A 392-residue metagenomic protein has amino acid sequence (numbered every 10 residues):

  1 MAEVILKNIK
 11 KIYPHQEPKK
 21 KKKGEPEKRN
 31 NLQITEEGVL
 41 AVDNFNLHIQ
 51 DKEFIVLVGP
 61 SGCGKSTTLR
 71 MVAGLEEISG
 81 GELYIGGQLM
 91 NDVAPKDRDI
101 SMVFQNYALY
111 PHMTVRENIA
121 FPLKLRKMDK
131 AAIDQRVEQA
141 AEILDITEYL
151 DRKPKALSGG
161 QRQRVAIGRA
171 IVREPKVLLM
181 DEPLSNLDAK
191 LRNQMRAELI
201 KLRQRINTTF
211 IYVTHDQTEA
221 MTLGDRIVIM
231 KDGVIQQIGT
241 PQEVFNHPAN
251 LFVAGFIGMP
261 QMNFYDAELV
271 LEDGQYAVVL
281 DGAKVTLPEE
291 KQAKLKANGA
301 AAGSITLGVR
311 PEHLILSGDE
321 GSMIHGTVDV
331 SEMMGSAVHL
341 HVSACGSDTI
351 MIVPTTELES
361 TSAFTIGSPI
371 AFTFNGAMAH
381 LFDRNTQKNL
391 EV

Functional and structural regions predicted by a protein language model:
P18, M262, E272-V392: Non-catalytic connector elements of ABC transporters
F45-V56: Pre-Walker A (P-loop) beta-loop-beta motif of ABC nucleotide-binding domains
V58-P60: The feature captures the beta-strand-to-loop junction immediately N-terminal to the Walker
S66-L69, V165: ABC ATPase nucleotide-binding domain helices that frame the ATP-binding cleft
A73: Helix-to-loop junction immediately C-terminal to a conserved catalytic motif
G81-L89: Conserved ABC transporter NBD signature motif
P95-F256: ABC ATPase nucleotide-binding domains
